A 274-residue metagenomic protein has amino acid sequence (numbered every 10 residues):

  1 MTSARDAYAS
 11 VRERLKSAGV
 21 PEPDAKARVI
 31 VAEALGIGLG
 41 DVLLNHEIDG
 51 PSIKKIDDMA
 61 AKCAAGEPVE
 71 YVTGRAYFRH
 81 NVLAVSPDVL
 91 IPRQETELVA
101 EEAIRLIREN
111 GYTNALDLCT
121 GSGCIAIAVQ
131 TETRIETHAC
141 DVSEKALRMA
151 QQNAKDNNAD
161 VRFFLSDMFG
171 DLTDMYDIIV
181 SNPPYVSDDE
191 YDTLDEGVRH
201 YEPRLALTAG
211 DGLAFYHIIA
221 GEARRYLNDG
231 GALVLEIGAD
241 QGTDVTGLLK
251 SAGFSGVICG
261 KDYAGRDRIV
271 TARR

Functional and structural regions predicted by a protein language model:
M1-I48, I56: A short N-terminal interaction module
L15, I107, A154, A223 (+1 more regions): Conserved hydrophobic residues forming the short capping helix/wall of the S-adenosyl-L-methionine
A32-R105: Conserved AdoMet
E70, V186-D189, D240: Active-site beta-alpha loop architecture of Rossmann-like, nucleotide-cofactor-dependent enzymes
V82, E136, D160-R162, S255-I258: Conserved beta-strand segments of alpha/beta enzyme cores
Q94-T193, G197, I218: Conserved SAM/SAH cofactor-binding pocket of Class I
E144-A146, E196-N228, A232, G238-D240: Glycine-rich S-adenosyl-L-methionine
K250-R274: Core SAM-dependent methyltransferase catalytic element
